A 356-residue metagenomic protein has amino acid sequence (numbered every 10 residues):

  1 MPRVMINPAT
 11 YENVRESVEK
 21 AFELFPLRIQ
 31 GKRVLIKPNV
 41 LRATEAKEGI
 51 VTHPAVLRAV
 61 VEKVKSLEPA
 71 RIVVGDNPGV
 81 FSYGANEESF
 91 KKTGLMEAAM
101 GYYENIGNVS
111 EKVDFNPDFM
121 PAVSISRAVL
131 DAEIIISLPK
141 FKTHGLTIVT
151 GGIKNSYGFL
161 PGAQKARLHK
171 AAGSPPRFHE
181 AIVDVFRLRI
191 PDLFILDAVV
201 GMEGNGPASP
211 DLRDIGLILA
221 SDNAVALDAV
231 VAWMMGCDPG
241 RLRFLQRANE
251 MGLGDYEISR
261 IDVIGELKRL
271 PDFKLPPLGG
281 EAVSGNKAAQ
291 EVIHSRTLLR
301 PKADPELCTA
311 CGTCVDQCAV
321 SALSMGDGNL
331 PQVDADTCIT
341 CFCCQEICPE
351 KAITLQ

Functional and structural regions predicted by a protein language model:
M1-P305, T309, V315-V320, S324-L330 (+1 more regions): N-terminal and secondary-structure boundary signal
A310-C314, C341-C344: Cysteine-cluster motifs in flexible loop/terminal segments that predominantly coordinate metals
G326-T337, C341: Short linker/helix segments within small regulatory modules
C338-L355: Short Fe-S-cluster ligation motifs
